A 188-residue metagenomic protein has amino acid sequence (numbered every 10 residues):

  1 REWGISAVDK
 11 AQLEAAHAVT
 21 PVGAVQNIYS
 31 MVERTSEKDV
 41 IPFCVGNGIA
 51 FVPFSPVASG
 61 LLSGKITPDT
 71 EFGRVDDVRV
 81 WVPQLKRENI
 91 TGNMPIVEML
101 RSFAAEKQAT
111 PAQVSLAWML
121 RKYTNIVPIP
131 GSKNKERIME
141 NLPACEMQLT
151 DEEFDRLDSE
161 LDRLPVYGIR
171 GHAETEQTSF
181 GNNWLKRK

Functional and structural regions predicted by a protein language model:
R1-T35, D39, G46-V52: Glycine/proline-rich, positively charged, aromatic-decorated active-site loop/lid region on the catalytic face
W3, V25, C44, F51-F54 (+4 more regions): Conserved, mostly hydrophobic/aromatic
D9, Y29-E33, S55-L62, W118 (+1 more regions): Glycine-rich beta-alpha junction loops
K10-E14, I41, V97, L116 (+2 more regions): Generic structural signal for well-ordered alpha-helices, preferentially at hydrophobic/aromatic core positions
S36, G46, R74-E106, R121 (+2 more regions): Terminal-tail/helix-coil boundary detector
S36-V75, T110, L116: Aromatic-lined glycan-binding groove of carbohydrate-active enzymes
Q113-S115, V127-G131: Conserved active-site loop/cleft motifs that coordinate metal ions or position small ligands
